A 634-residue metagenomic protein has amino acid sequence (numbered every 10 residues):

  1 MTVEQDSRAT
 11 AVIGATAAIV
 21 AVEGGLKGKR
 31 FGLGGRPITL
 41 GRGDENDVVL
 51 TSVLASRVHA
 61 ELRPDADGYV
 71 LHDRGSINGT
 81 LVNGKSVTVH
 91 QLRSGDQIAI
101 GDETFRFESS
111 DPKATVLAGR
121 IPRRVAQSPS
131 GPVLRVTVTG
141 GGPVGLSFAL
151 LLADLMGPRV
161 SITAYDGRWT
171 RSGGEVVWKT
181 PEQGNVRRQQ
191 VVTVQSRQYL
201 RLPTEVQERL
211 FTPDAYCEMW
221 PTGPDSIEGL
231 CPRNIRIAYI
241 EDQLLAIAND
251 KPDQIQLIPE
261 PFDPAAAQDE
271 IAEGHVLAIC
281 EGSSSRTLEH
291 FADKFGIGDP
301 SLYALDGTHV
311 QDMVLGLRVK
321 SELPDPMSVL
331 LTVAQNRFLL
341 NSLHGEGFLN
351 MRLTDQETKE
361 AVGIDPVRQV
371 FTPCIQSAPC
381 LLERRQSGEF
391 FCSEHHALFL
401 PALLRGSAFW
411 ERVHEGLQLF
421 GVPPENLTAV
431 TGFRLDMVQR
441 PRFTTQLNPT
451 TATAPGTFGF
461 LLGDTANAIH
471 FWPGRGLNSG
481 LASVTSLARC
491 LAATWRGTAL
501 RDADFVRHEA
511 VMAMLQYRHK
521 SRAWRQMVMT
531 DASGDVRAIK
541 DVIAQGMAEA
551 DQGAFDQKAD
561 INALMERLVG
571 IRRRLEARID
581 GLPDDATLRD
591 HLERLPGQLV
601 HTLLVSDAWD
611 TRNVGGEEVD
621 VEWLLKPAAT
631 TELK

Functional and structural regions predicted by a protein language model:
M1-A18, G101-R124: Regulatory inter-domain linker segments that are low-complexity and enriched for serine/threonine/proline
A11-A15, V20-E23, K27-T104: Forkhead-associated
V125-V144, T163: Beta1/beta-strand and adjacent pyrophosphate-binding region of the FAD-binding site in flavoprotein oxidoreductases
T137-G141, A153-R187: Glycine-rich FAD pyrophosphate-binding loop
P143, A149, D436-H519: Conserved mid-domain beta->alpha element of the FAD-binding
T170-P252: Active-site-adjacent segment of FAD-dependent monooxygenases/related oxidoreductases
L202-T204, P473-G474, R489-K634: C-terminal helical "tail/cap" subdomain of flavin- and related membrane-associated enzymes
C280-R434, P473: Conserved FAD-binding catalytic core of PHBH/FMO-like flavoproteins
